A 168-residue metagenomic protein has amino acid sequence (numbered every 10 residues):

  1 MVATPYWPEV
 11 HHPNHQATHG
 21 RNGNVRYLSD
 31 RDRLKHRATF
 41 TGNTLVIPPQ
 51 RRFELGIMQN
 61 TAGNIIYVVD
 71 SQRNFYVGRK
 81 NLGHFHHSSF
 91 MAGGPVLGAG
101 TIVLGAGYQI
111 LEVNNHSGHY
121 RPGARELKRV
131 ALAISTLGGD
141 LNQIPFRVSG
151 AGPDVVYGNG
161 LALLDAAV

Functional and structural regions predicted by a protein language model:
M1-V168: Eukaryotic phosphoinositide-binding membrane-targeting regions
